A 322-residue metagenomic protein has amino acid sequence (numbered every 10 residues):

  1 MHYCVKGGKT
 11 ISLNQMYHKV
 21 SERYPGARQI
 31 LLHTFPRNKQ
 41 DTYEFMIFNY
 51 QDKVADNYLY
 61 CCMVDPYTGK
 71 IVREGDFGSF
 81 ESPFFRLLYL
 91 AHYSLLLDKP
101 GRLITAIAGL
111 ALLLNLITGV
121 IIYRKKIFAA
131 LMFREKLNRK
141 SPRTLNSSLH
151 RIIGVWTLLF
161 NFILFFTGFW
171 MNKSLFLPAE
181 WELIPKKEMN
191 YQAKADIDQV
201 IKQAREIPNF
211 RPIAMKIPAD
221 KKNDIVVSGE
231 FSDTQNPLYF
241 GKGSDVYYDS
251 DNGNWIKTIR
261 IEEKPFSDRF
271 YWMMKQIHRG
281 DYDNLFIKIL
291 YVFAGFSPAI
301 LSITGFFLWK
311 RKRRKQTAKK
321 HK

Functional and structural regions predicted by a protein language model:
M1-K322: Conserved histidines in hydrophobic membrane contexts and catalytic metal-binding motifs
